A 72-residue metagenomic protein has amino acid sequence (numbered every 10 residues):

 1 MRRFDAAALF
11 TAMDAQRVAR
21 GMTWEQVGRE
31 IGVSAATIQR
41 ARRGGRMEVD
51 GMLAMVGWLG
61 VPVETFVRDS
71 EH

Functional and structural regions predicted by a protein language model:
M1-Q26: A short, Lys/Arg-rich alpha-helix, primarily the initiator
E30, W58: Residues within the alpha-helical elements of helix-turn-helix
G32-M47: Recognition helix of helix-turn-helix/homeodomain-like DNA-binding domains that insert into the DNA major groove
Q39-R40, L53, V67: Key DNA-contacting residues within the recognition helix of helix-turn-helix
G44-G57: Short, basic-rich loop-to-helix N-cap that marks the start of a DNA-contacting helix
G60-H72: Short C-terminal boundary/hinge segments that cap the last helix of small helical domains
